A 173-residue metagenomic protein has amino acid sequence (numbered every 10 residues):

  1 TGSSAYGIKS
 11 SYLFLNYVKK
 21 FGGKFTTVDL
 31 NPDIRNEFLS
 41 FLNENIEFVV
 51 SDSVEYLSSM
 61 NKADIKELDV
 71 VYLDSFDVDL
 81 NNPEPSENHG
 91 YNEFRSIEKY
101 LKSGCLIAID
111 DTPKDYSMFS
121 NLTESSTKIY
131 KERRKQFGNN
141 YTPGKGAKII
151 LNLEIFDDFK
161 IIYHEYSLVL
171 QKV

Functional and structural regions predicted by a protein language model:
T1-V173: S-adenosylmethionine/decaboxylated-SAM
